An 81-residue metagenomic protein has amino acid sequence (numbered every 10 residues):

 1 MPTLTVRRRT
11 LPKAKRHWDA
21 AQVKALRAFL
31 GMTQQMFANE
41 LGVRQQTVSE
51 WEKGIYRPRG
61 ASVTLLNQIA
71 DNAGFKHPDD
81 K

Functional and structural regions predicted by a protein language model:
M1-H17, L66, D71-K81: N-terminal flexible/basic segments that precede or flank functional cores
H17, R59-G60: Non-catalytic, surface-exposed connector residues within folded enzymatic/regulatory domains
W18-A21, G31-M32: Residue-level signal for the short linker/turn that defines the boundary of a DNA-recognition helix
K24, S49-E50, R59, N67: Key DNA-contacting residues within the recognition helix of helix-turn-helix
G31-E50: Short alpha-helical DNA-recognition segment
E52, S62, A70: DNA major-groove recognition helix of helix-turn-helix
